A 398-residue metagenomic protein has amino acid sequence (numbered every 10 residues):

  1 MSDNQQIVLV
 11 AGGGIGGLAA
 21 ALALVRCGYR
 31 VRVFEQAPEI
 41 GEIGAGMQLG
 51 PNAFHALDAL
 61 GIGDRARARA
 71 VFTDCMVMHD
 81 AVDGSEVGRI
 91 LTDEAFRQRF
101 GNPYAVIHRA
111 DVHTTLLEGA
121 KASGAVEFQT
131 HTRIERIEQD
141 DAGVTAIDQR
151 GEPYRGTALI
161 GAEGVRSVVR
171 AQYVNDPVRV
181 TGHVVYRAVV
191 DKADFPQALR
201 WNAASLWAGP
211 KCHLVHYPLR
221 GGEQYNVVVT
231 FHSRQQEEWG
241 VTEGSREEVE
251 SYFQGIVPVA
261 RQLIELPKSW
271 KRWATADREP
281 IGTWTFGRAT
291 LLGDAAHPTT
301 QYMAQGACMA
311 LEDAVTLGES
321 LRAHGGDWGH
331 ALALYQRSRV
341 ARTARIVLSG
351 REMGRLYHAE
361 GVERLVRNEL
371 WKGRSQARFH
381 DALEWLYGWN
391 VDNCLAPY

Functional and structural regions predicted by a protein language model:
S2-V8, V25, G50-Q172, D176-D191 (+2 more regions): Conserved N-terminal helical subregion
L9-P38, I160-G161, Y186, H216 (+3 more regions): Conserved mid-domain beta->alpha element of the FAD-binding
P38-A56: Conserved N-terminal glycine-rich FAD pyrophosphate-binding loop of Rossmann-like flavoproteins
D64, K192-R200, Q236, V259 (+1 more regions): Short helix-loop capping/hinge motifs at secondary-structure junctions, enriched in acidic/polar residues
V180-H183, L199-A203, Q224, E247 (+1 more regions): A short coil-to-beta-strand element that immediately follows conserved catalytic motifs
N202-E237, R246, E250-Q254, T275: Active-site substrate-recognition segment that forms the wall of the catalytic cavity or substrate channel
W239-K271, W328, R337: Flavin-binding catalytic cores
K372-Y398: C-terminal auxiliary extensions adjacent to catalytic cores
